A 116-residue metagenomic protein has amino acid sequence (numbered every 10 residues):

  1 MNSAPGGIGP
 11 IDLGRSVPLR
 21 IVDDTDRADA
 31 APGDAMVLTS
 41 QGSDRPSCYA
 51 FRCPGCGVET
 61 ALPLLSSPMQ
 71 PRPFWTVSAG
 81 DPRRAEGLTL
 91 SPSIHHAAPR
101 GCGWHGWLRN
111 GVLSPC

Functional and structural regions predicted by a protein language model:
N2-R52, E59-C116: A short Gly-Trp-Pro
